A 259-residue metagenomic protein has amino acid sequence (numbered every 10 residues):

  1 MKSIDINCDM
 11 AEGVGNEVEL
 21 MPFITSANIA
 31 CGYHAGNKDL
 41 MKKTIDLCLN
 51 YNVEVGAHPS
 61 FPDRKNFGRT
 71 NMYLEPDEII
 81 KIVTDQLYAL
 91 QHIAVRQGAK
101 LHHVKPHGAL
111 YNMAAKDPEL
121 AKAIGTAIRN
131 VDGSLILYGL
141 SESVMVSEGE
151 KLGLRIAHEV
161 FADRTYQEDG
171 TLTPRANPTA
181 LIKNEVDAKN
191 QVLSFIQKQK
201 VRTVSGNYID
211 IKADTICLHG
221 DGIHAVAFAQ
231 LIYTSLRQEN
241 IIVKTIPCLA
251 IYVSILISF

Functional and structural regions predicted by a protein language model:
D9, H58, V104, L218: Conserved, mostly hydrophobic/aromatic
E19-P22, T44-G56: Acidic (Asp/Glu)-rich catalytic clusters
A30-G32, S134-S141: Catalytic beta/alpha-barrel core
K65-R96: Glycine/small-residue-rich loop that forms an oxyanion/phosphate-binding "nest" at active or ligand-binding sites
A94-H102, Q199-K212, I242-C248: Flexible, glycine/charged-enriched surface loops at secondary-structure junctions
D117-A123: Charged helix-capping and loop-helix junction motifs
L135, A227-F259: C-terminal domain-boundary segment and adjacent tail
V144, E148, I156-K200: Active-site rim beta-loop-alpha module in soluble metabolic enzymes
